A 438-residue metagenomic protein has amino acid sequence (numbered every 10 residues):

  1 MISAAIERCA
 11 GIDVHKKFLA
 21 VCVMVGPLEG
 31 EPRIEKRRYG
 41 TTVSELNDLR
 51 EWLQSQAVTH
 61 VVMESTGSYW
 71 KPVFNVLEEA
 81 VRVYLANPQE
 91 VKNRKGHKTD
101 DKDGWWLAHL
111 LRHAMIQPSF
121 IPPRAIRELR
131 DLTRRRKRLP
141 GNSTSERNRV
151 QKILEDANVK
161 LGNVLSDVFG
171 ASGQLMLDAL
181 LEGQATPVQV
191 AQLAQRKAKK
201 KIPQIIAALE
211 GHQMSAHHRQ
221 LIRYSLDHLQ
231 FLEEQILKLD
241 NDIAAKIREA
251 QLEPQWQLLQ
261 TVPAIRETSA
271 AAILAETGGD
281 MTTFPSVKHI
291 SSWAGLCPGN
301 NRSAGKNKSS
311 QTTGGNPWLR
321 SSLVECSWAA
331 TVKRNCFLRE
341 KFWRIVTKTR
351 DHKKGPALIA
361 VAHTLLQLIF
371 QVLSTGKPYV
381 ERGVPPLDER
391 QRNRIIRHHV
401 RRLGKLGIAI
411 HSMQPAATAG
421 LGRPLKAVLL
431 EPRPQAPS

Functional and structural regions predicted by a protein language model:
M1-S438: A detector of single, family-specific signature residues that are central to catalytic or substrate-handling motifs
